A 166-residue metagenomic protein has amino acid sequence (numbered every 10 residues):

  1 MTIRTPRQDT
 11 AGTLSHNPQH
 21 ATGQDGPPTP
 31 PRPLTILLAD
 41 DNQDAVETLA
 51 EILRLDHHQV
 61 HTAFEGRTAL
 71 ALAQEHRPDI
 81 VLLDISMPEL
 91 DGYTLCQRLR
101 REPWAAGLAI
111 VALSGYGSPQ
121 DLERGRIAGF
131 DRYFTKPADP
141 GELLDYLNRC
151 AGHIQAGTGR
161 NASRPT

Functional and structural regions predicted by a protein language model:
M1-G26: C-terminal catalytic ATP-binding subdomain
E47-L55: Charged docking surfaces used in two-component/phosphorelay signaling
H57-F64, L72: Short hydrophobic/Thr-rich beta-strand motif most characteristic of the beta2 strand and flanking loop of CheY-like
H76-L82: Active-site beta3 strand of CheY-like receiver
M87: Receiver (REC) domain active-site loop signature in two-component systems and cognate sites in sensor histidine kinases
Q120, A138-L147: C-terminal output helix
